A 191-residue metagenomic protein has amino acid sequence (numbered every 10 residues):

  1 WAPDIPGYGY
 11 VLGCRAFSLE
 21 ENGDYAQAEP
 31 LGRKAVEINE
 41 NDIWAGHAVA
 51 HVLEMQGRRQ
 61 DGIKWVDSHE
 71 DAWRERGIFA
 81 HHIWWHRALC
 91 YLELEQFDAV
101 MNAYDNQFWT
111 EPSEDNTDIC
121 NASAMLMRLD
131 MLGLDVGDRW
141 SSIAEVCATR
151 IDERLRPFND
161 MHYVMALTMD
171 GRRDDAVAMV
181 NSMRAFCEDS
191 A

Functional and structural regions predicted by a protein language model:
W1, K34-A35, H69, Q107: Canonical positions in the second alpha-helix
W1-A28: Well-ordered mid-protein domain cores that form the structural environment of catalytic cofactors
D4-L12, E40-H47, R76-W84, E114-A124 (+2 more regions): Generic helix N-cap/helix-start motif at coil->alpha-helix transitions
G23-P30, R58-K64: Structural signature of tandem alpha-helical TPR/SEL1-like repeats, specifically the intra-repeat loop/turn
L89-A191: Helix-coil-helix junctions within alpha-helical repeat/solenoid scaffolds
